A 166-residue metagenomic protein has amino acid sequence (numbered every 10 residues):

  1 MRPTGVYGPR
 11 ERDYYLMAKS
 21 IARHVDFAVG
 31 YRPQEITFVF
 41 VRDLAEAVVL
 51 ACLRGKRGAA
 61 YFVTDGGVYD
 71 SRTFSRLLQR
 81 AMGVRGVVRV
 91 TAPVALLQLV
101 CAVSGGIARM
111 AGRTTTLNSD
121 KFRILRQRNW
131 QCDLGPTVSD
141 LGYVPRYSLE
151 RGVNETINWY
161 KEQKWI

Functional and structural regions predicted by a protein language model:
M1-P9: Conserved beta-loop-beta element that borders a ligand/cofactor-binding pocket
E11-L16, G30-C52, A59, T73: Substrate-positioning beta->alpha
Y14-Y15, S71, S75, L97 (+2 more regions): A general structural signal for well-ordered alpha-helical segments in protein cores
A18-V29, V84, R113-L117, G135: A short C-terminal helix-loop "cap" of Rossmann-like NAD(P)-dependent dehydrogenase/epimerase domains
I36-R42, Y69, C132, Y147: Residue-level signal for the nucleotide or nucleotide-sugar donor/cofactor binding architecture
V41, R76, A102-V144: Conserved C-terminal active-site "lid" loop/helix of NAD(P)H-dependent oxidoreductases that clamps the redox cofactor
A51-L117, E150, N154-I157: Mid/C-terminal beta-alpha module of Rossmann-like enzyme folds, strongest in SDR-family dehydrogenases/epimerases
C132-D140, V144, S148-I166: Amphipathic terminal alpha-helices
